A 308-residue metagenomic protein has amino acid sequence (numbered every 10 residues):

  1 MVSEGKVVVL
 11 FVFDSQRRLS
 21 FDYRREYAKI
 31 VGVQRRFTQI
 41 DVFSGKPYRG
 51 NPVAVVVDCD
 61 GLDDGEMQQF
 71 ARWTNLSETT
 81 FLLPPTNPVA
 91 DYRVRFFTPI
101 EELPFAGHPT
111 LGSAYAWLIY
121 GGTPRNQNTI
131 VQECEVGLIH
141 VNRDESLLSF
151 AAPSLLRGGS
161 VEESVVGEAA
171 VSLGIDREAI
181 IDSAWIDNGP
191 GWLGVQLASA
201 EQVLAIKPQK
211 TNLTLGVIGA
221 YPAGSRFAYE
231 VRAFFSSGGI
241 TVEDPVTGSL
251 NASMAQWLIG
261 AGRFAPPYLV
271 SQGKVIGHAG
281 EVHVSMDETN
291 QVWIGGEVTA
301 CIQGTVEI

Functional and structural regions predicted by a protein language model:
V2, K6-D14: Hydrophobic alpha-helical signal peptides and transmembrane signal-/tail-anchor segments that drive secretory-pathway
S3-G5, E26-K29: Generic short amphipathic/hydrophobic targeting helices enriched at N-termini, encompassing Sec-type signal peptides
V7, L19-S20: N-terminal amphipathic/hydrophobic targeting modules at extreme N-termini, encompassing cleavable Sec/SRP-type signal
F11-F13, F21-Y23, Y27: Aromatic (phenylalanine/tyrosine) cluster motif
Y27-F105, L111-I308: Active-site proximal loop and beta-alpha junction motif in alpha/beta enzyme cores
